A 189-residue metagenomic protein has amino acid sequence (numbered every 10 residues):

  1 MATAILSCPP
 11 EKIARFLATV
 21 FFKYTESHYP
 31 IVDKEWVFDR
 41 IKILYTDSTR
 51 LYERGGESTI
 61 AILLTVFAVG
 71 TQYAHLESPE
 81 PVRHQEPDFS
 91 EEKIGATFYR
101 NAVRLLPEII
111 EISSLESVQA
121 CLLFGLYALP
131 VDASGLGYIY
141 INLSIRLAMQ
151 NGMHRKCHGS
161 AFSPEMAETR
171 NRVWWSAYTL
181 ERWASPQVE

Functional and structural regions predicted by a protein language model:
M1-E116, L123-A133, S160-E165: C-terminal transcriptional activation/regulatory domains of eukaryotic transcription factors
K23-P30, L126-E189: Acidic/serine-rich, low-complexity amphipathic helices located in mid- to C-terminal regulatory regions
E57-L64, V118, Y138, N171 (+1 more regions): Start-of-helix signal in alpha-solenoid helical-repeat scaffolds, especially tetratricopeptide repeats
